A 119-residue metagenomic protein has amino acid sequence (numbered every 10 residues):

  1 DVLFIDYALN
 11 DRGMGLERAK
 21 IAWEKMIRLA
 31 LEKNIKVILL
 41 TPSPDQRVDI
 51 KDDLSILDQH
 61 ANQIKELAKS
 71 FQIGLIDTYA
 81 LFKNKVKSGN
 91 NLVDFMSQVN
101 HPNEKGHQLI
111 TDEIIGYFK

Functional and structural regions predicted by a protein language model:
D1-K119: Alpha-helical cap/lid subdomain in secreted, periplasmic, or secretory-pathway luminal O-acyl-processing enzymes
